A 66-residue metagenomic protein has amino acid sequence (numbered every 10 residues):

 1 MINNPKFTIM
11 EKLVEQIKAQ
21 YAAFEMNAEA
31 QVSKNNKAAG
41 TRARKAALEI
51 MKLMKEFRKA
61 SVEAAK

Functional and structural regions predicted by a protein language model:
N3-N4: Intrinsic-disorder-associated, low-complexity terminal segments enriched in Asp/Asn/His/Tyr and depleted of Lys/Arg
F7-K66: Mobile acidic interaction elements
